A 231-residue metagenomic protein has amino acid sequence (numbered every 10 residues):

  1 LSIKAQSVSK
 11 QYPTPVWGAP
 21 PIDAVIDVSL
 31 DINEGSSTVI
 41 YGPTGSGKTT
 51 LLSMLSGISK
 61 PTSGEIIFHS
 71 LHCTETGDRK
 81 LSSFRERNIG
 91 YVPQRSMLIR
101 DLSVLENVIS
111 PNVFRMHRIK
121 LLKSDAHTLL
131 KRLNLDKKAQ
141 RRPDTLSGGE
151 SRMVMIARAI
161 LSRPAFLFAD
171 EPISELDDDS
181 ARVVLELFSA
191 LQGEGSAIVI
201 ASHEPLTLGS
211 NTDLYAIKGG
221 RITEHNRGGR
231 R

Functional and structural regions predicted by a protein language model:
S56: Helix-to-loop junction immediately C-terminal to a conserved catalytic motif
G64-C73: Conserved ABC transporter NBD signature motif
C73-G90, G193: ABC ATPase NBD coupling module
L102-S110: Short coil-to-helix segment of the ABC ATPase nucleotide-binding domain corresponding to the Q-loop/switch region
R142-L146, E150: Conserved ABC ATPase signature
D144, S162, E194: Conserved signature/switch motifs of ABC ATPase nucleotide-binding domains
L167-D170: Catalytic Walker B motif of ABC-type/P-loop ATPase nucleotide-binding domains
